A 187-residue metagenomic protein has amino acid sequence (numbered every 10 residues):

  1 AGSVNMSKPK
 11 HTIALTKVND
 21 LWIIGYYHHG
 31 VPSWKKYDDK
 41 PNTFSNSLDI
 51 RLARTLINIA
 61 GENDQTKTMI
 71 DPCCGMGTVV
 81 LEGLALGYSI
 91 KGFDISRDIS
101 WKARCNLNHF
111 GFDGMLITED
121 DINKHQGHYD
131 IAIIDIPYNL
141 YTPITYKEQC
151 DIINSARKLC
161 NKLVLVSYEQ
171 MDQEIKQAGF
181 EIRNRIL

Functional and structural regions predicted by a protein language model:
A1-N5: Long recognition/docking surfaces used for binding and targeting
M6-L187: Class I S-adenosyl-L-methionine-dependent methyltransferase catalytic core
